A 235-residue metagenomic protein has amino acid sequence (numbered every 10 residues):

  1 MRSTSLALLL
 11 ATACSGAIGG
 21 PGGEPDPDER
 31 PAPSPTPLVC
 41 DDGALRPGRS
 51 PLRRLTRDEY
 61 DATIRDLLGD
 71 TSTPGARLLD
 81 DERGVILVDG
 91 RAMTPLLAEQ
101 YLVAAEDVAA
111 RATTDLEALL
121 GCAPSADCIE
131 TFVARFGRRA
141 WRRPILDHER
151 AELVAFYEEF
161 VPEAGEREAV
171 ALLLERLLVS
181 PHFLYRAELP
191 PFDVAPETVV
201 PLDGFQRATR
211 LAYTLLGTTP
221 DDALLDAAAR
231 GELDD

Functional and structural regions predicted by a protein language model:
M1-A13: Sec-dependent bacterial lipoprotein signal peptides
C14-D235: Low-complexity, glycine/serine/threonine/alanine-rich intrinsically disordered linker and propeptide segments
